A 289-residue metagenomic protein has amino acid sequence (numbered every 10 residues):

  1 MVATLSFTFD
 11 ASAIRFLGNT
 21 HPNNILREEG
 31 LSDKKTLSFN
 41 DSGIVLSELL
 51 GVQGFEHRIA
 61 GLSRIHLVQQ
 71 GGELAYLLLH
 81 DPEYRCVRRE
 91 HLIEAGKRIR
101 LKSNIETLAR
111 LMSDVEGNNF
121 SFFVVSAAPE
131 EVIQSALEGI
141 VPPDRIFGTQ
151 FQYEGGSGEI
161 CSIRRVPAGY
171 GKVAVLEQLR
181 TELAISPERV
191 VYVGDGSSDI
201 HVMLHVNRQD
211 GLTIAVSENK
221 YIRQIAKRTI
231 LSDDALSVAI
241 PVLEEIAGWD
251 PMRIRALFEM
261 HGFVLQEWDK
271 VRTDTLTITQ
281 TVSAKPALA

Functional and structural regions predicted by a protein language model:
M1-Q150, D233: Alpha-helical substrate-recognition element adjacent to the catalytic core
V2-T4, A95-A289: C-terminal cap/substrate-recognition subdomain and adjoining C-terminal extension of metal-dependent phosphatase-like
